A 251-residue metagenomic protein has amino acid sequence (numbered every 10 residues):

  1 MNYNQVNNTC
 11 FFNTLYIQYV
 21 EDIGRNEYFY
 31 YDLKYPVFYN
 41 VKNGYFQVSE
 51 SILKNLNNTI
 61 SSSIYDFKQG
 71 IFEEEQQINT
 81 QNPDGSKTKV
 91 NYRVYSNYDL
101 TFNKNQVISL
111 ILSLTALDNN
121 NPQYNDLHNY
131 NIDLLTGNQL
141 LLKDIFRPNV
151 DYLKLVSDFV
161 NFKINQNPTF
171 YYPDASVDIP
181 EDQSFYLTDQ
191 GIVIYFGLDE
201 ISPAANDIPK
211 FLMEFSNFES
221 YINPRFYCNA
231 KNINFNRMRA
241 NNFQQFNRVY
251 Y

Functional and structural regions predicted by a protein language model:
M1-Y251: Compositionally biased intrinsically disordered regions enriched in Thr/Gly
